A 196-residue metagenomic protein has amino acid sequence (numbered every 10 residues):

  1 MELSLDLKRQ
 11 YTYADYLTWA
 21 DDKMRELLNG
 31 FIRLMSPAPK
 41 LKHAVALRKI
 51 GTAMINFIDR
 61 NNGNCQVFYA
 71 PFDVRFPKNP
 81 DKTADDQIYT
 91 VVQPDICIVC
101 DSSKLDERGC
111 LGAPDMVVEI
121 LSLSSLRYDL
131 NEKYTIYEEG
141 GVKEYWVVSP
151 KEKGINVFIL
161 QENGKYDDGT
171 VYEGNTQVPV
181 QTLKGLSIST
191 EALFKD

Functional and structural regions predicted by a protein language model:
M1-D196: Gly/Pro/Ser/Thr-rich low-complexity, intrinsically disordered segments predominantly at protein N-termini
